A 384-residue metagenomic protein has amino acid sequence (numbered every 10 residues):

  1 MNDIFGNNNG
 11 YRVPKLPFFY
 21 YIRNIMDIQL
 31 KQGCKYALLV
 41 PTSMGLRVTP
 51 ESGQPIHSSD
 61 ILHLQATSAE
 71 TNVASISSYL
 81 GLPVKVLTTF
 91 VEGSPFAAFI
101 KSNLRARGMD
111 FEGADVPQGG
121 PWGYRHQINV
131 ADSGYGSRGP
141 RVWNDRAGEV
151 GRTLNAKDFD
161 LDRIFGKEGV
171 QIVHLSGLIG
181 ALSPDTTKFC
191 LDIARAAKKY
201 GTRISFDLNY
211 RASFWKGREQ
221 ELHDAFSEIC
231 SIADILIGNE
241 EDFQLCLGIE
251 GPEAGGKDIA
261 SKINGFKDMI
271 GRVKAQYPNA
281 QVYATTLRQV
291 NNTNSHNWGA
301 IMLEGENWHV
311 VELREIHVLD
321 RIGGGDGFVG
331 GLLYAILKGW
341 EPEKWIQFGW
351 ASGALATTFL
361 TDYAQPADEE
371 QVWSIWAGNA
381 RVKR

Functional and structural regions predicted by a protein language model:
N24-P55: Positively charged, low-complexity intrinsically disordered leader regions
P55-S75: Short catalytic helix/loop segments, enriched in acidic residues and glycine and frequently bearing histidine
Q65, V73-K85, A106, A335-K338: Alpha-helix C-terminal capping segments
A69-Y79, C190-A196: Histidine-anchored nucleotide/phosphate-binding helix
P83-G177, V372-R384: Conserved N-terminal subdomain of the carbohydrate kinase-like
V84, F111, I204-F206, I237: Hydrophobic beta-strand scaffold residues
F214-E306: Conserved phosphate/ATP/ADP-binding segment of small-molecule kinases
T293, H309-G378, V382: Conserved post-catalytic alpha-helical subdomain immediately downstream of the catalytic base and nucleotide-binding
